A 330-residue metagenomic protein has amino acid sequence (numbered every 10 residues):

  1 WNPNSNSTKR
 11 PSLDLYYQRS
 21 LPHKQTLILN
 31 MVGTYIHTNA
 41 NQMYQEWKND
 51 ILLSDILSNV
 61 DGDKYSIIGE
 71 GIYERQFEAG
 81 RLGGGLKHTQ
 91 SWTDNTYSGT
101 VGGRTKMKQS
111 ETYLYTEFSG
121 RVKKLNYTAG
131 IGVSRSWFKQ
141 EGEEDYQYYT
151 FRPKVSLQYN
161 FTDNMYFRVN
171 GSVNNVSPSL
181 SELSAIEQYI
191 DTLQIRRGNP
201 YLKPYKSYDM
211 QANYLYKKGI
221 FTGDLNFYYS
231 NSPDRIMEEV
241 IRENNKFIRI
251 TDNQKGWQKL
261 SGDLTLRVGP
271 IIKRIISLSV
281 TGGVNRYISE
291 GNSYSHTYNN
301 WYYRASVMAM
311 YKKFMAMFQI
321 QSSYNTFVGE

Functional and structural regions predicted by a protein language model:
W1-N2, N39-D50, D94-G103, K139-Y148 (+7 more regions): Outer-membrane beta-barrel translocator domains and adjoining extracellular loop/strand segments of Gram-negative
N2-E143, N160, F221-F227, Q258-R286 (+1 more regions): Face-selective signature of the C-terminal outer-membrane beta-barrel domain
P3-K9, L57-Y65, G102-S110, E143-T150 (+5 more regions): Replace "Gram-negative outer membrane beta-barrel proteins" with "bacterial and organellar outer membrane beta-barrel
E117, T162, Y166-V169, N174 (+1 more regions): A conserved cytosolic signaling coiled-coil/coupling helix that links sensory/transmembrane modules
G132-S134, S172-V176, I186-Q188, S230 (+1 more regions): Active/binding-pocket-proximal capping segment
N175-D224, N231, R249-S261, G269-I271: Outer-membrane beta-barrel signature, preferentially recognizing the C-terminal barrel domain of Gram-negative
Y229-N231, N253-N325: Gram-negative outer-membrane beta-barrel transporters
